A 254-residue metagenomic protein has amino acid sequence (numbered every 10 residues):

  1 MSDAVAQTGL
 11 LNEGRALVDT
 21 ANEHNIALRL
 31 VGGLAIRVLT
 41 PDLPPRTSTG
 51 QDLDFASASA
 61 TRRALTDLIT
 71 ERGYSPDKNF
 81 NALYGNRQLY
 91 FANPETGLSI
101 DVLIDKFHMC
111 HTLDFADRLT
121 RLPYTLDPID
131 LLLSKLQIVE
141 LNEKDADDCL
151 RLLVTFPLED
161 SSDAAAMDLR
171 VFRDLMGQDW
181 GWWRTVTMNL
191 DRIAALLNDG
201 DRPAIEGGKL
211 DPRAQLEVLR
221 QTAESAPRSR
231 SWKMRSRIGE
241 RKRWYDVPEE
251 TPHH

Functional and structural regions predicted by a protein language model:
M1-A27, T40-S48, L98, I104 (+2 more regions): The feature captures the alpha-helical scaffold/lid subdomain characteristic of nucleotidyltransferase
Q7, F55, S59, D77 (+1 more regions): Short gly/ser-rich anion-binding loops that grip negatively charged ligand groups
G32: Catalytic nucleophile loop
A35-V38: Short, active-site-adjacent cap segments at secondary-structure transitions
P41-L65, I69, C149: Catalytic metal-binding acidic patch
T66, T70-H111: Conserved catalytic core of two-metal-ion nucleotidyltransferases
